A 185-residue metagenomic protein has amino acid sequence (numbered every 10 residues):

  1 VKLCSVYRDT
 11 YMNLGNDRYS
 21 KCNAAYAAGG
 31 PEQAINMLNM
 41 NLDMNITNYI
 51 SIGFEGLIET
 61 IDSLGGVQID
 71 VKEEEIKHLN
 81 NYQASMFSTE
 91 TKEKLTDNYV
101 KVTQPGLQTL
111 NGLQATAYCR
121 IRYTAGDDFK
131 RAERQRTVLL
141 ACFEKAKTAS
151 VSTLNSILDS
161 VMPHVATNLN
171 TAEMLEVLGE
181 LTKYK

Functional and structural regions predicted by a protein language model:
V1-K185: Non-catalytic, solvent-exposed segments at the cell envelope interface
